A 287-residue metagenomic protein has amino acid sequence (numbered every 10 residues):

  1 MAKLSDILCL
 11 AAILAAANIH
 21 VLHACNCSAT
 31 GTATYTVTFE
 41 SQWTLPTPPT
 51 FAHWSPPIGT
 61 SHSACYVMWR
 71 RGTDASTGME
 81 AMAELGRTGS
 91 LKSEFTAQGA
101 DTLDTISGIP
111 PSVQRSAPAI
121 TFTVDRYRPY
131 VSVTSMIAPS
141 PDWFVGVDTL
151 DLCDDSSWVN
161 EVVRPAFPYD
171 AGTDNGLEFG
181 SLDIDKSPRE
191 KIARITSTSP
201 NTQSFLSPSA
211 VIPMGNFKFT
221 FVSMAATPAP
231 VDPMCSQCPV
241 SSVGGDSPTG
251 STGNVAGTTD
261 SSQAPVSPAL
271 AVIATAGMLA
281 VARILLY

Functional and structural regions predicted by a protein language model:
M1-A12, V266-A271, L285-Y287: Classical eukaryotic N-terminal signal peptides for Sec-dependent ER targeting/secretion, especially the positively
I13-T30, V281-Y287: N-terminal signal peptide
C25-T34, Q42-T149: Structured domain cores in non-transmembrane regions
C27-A29, D155, Q237-V240: Disulfide-rich extracellular modules and peptides
T134, P141-R189: An exposed acidic His-Trp-rich patch
P188-G250: Long, compositionally biased interface segments
C238-I273: C-terminal GPI-anchoring signal of eukaryotic secretory precursors
